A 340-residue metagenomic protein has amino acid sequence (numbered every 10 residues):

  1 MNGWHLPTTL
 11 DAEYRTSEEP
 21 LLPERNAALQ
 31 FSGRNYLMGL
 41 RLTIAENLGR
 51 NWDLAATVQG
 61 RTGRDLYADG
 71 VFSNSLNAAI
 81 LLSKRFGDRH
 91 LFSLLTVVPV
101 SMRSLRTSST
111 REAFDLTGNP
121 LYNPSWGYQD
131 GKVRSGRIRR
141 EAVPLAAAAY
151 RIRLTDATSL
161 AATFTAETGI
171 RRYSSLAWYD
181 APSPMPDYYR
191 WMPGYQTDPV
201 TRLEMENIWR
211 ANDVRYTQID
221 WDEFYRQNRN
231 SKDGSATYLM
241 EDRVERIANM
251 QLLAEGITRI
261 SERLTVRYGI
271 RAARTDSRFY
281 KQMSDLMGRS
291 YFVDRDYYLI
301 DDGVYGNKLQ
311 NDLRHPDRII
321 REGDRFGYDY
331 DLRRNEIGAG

Functional and structural regions predicted by a protein language model:
M1-L29, M38-E46: N-terminal periplasmic accessory domains that precede and gate Gram-negative outer-membrane beta-barrel machines
H5-P7, P20-L22, G33-L37, D69-S75 (+7 more regions): Transmembrane beta-barrel outer-membrane domains
Y14-E18, F31-N35, G60-R64, V98-M102 (+2 more regions): Transmembrane beta-strands of outer-membrane beta-barrel pores
L22-T43, E241-R243, A272-G340: Outer-membrane beta-barrel transmembrane domain signature of Gram-negative proteins, especially the mid-to-C-terminal
R25-L29, L54-A56, F92-L94, L160-F164 (+1 more regions): Transmembrane beta-strands of outer-membrane beta-barrel proteins
G33-T62, Y67-R106, I138, L145-D156: Transmembrane beta-barrel wall of Gram-negative outer-membrane proteins
S83-R85, L91-A149, R172-E241, Y305-R321: Acidic/polar loop-and-plug regions of large Gram-negative outer-membrane beta-barrel proteins
K132-S175, D233-F279, R321-G340: Outer-membrane beta-barrel transmembrane strands
